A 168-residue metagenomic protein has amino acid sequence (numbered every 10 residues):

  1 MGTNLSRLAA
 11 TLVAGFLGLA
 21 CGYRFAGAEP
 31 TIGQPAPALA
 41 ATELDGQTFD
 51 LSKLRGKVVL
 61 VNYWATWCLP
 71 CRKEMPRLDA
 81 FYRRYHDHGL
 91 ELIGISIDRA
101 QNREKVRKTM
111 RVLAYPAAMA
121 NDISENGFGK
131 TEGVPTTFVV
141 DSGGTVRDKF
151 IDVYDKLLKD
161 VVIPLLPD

Functional and structural regions predicted by a protein language model:
G2-L12: Bacterial N-terminal signal peptides that target proteins for export
T11-A20: Bacterial N-terminal signal peptides
G22-L51, A117: N-terminal "domain-start" segment that seeds a small globular fold
R55, Y63-A80: Conserved redox-active cysteine motifs that mediate thiol-disulfide chemistry, especially di-cysteine Cys-X(1-2)-Cys
K57-V59, Y63-W67, R99, G133: Short pre-active-site segment immediately N-terminal to redox-active cysteine/selenocysteine motifs in thiol-based
L60-V61, L92, T137: Hydrophobic beta-strand anchors of alpha/beta hydrolase catalytic cores
R72-V112, A120-G127: Structural microenvironment flanking redox-active thiols in thiol-disulfide oxidoreductases
R107-Y115, M119-P164: Thiol/disulfide oxidoreductase modules built on the thioredoxin-like
